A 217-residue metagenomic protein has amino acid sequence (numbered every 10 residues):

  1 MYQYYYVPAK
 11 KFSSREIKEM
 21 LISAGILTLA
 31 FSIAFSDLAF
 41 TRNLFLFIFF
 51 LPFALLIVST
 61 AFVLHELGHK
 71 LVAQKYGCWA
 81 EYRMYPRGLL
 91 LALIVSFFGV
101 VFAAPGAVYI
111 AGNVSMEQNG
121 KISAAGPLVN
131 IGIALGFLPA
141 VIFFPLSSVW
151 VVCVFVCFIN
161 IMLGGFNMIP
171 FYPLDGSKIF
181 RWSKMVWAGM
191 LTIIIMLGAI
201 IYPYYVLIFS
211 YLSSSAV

Functional and structural regions predicted by a protein language model:
M1-V217: Hydrophobic transmembrane alpha-helices and their immediate loop junctions in multi-pass integral membrane proteins
